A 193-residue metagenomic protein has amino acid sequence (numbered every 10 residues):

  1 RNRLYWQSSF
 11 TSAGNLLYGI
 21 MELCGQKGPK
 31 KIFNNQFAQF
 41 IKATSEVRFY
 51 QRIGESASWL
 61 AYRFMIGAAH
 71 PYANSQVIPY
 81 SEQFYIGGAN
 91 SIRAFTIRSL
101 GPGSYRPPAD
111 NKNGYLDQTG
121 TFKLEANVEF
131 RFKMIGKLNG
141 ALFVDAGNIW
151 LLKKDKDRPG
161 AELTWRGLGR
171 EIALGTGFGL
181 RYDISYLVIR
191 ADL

Functional and structural regions predicted by a protein language model:
N2-L193: C-terminal transmembrane beta-barrel domains of outer membrane proteins
